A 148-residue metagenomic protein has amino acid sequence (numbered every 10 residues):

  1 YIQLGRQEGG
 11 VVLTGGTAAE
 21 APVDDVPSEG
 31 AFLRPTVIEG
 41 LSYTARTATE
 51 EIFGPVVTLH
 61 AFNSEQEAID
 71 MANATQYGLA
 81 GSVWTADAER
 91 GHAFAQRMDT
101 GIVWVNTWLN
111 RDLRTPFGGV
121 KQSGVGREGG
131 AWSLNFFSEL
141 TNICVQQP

Functional and structural regions predicted by a protein language model:
Y1-I2: Alpha-helical packing segments of well-folded alpha/beta enzyme cores
V12-G15, V105-T107: General beta-strand structural signal in soluble alpha/beta enzymes
G16-D25: Short, solvent-exposed loop/turn elements at beta->coil junctions and helix N-caps that rim active or binding pockets
D25-P148: Conserved C-terminal structural/oligomerization subdomain of aldehyde/semialdehyde dehydrogenase
